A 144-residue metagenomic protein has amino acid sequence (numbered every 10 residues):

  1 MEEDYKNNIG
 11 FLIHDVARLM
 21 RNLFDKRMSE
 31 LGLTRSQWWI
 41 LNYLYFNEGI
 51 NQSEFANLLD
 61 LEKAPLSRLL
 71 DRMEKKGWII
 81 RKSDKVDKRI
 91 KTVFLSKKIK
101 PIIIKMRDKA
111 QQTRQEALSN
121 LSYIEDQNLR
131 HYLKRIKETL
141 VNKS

Functional and structural regions predicted by a protein language model:
M1-L31, L95: N-terminal leader segment of winged-helix/HTH proteins
E2, E138-S144: Generic C-terminal helix-cap and adjacent flexible tail
R18, N22-P65: N-terminal helix-turn-helix DNA-binding core of bacterial DNA-binding proteins
R21, D71-K134: Charged, amphipathic alpha-helical coiled-coil/dimerization segments
Y43-N47, Y132, T139: Short amphipathic alpha-helical elements of helix-turn-helix/winged-helix folds
